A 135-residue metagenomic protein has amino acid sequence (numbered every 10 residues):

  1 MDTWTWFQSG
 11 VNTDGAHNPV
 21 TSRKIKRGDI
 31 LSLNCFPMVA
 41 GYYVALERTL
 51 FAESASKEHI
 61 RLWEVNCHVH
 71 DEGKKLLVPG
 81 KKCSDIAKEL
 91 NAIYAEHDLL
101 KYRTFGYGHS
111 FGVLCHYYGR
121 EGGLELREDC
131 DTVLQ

Functional and structural regions predicted by a protein language model:
M1-Q135: Active-site neighborhoods and metal-handling regions in enzymes and metal-associated proteins
